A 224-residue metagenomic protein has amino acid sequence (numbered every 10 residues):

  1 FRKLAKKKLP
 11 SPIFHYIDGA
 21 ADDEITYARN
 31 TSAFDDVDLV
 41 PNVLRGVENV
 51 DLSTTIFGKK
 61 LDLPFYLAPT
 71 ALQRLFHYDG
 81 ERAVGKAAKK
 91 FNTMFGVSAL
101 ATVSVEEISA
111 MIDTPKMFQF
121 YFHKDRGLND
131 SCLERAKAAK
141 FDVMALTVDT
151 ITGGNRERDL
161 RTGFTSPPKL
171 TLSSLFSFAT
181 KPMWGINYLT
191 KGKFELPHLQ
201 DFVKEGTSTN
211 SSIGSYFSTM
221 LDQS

Functional and structural regions predicted by a protein language model:
F1-G58, P167-Q223: An N-cap/entry alpha-helix motif that binds or orients negatively charged groups
G19, Q73, H77, V97-S98 (+2 more regions): Glycine- and other small-residue-rich loops at beta-strand/loop junctions that grip anionic moieties
S53-P64, Q73-G85, A101-D113, S224: N-terminal active-site wall of soluble small-molecule enzyme domains
F65-A68, T93-V97, K116-F120, M144: Hydrophobic faces of well-ordered beta-strands that scaffold small-molecule active sites in alpha/beta enzyme cores
L72, G85-K86, K90, E107 (+2 more regions): Alpha/beta enzyme core
A83-A99: Catalytic domains of carbohydrate-active enzymes, especially glycoside hydrolases
A99-L100, V148: Short secondary-structure boundary segments
Q119-N129: Outer-membrane beta-barrel proteins
